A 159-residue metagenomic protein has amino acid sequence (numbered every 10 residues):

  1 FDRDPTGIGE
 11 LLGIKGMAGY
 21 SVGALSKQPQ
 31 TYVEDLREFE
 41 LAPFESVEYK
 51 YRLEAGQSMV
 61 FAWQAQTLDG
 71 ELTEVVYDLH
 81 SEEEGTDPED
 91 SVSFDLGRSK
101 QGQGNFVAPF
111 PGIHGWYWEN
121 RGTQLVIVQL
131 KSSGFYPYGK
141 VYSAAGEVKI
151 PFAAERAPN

Functional and structural regions predicted by a protein language model:
F1-N159: Acidic, Ser/Thr/Pro
